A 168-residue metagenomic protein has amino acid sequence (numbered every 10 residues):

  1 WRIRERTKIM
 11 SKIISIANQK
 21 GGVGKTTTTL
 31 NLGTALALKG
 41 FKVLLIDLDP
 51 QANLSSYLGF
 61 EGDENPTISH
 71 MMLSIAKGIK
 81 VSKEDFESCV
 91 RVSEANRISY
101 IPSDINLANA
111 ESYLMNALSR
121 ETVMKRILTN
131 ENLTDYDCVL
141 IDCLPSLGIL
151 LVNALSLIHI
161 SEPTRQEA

Functional and structural regions predicted by a protein language model:
W1-R165: P-loop NTP-binding core
